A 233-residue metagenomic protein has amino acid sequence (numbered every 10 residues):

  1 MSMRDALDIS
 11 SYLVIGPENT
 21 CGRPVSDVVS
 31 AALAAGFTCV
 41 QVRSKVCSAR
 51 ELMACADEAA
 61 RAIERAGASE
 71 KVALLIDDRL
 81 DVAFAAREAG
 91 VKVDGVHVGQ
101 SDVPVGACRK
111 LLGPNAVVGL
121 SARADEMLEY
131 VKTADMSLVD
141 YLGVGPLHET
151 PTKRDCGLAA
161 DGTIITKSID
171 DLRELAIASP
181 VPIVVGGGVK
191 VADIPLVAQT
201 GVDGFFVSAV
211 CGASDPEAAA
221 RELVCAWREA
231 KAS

Functional and structural regions predicted by a protein language model:
M1-H97, G113-Y141, T163-E174, A178-I183 (+2 more regions): Conserved N-terminal beta1-alpha1 strand-loop-helix module at the mouth
V42, S48, H148-D155: A short acidic, helix-capping loop that chelates divalent metal ions and anchors anionic groups
V103-P104: Acidic/glycine-enriched connector segments
A107-C108: Active-site-proximal beta-alpha core segment in soluble small-molecule metabolic enzymes
K153-I164: Shared catalytic-loop signature of beta/alpha-barrel
